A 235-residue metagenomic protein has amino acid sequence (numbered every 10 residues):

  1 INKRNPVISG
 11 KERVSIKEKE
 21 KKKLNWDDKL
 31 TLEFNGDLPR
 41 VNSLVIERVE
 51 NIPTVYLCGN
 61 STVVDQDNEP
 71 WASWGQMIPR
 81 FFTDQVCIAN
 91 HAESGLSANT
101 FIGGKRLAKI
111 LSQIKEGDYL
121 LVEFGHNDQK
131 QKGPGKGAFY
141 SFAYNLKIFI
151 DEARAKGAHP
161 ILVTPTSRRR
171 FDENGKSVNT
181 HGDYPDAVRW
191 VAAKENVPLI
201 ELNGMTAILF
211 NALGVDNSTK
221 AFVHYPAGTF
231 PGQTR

Functional and structural regions predicted by a protein language model:
I1, A92-S94, H126: Short glycine-rich, polar/acidic loop-and-turn segments at beta strand-coil junctions
N2-V41, E47: Contiguous ligand/interfacial binding patches
L32-E93, L107-L120: Serine-esterase "nucleophile elbow" of acetyl-processing enzymes
N60, H91-G95, P134-G135, F171: Short, basic, glycine/proline-bearing loop/turn elements
V64-Q66, S97-A98, K130: Short substrate-entry loop that stabilizes the transition state in hydrolases
M77, K105-R235: Alpha-helical cap/lid subdomain in secreted, periplasmic, or secretory-pathway luminal O-acyl-processing enzymes
S97-R106: Structural motif
